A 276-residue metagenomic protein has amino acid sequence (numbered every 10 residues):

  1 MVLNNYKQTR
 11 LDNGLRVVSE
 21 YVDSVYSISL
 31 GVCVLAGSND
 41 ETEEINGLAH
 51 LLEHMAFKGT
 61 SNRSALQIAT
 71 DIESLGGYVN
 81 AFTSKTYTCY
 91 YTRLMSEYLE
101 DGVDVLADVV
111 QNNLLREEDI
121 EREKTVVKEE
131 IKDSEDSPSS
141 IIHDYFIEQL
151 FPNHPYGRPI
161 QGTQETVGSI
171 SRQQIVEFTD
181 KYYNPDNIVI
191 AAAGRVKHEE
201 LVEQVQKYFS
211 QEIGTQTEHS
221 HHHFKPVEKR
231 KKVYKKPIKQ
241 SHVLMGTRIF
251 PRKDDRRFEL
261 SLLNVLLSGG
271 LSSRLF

Functional and structural regions predicted by a protein language model:
M1-L3, K225-E228: Short solvent-exposed loop/turn micro-motifs enriched in small/polar/acidic residues
M1-S27: N- or domain-start disorder-to-order transition segments that initiate the globular core
N5, R10, Y21, A65-T217 (+6 more regions): Charge-rich, well-structured scaffold segments of protease-associated domains
N13-L15, V227-R230: Short beta-strand or tight-loop elements that sit immediately N-terminal to catalytic metal-binding acidic residues
S29-R93, G270-S272, F276: M16/MPP (pitrilysin/insulinase) zinc-metallopeptidase core fold and M16-derived inactive scaffolds
L30-V34, L106, S241-V243: A short acidic-to-branched-hydrophobic micro-motif
